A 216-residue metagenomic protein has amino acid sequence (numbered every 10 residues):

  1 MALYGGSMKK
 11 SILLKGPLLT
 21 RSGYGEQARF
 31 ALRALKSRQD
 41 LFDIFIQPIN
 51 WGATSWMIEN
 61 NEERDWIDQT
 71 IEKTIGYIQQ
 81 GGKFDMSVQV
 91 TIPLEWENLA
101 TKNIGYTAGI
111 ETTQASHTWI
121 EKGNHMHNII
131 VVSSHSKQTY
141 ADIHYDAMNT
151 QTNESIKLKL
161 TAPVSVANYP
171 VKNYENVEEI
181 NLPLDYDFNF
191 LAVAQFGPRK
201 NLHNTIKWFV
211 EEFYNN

Functional and structural regions predicted by a protein language model:
A2-K83: N-terminal pre-catalytic "stem/leader" segment of glycosyltransferase-like enzymes
Y4-K10, N173-N189, Y214-N216: Nucleotide-sugar donor-binding and catalytic loop/hinge architecture of NDP-sugar-dependent glycosyltransferases
L13, L182-K200, I206-F209: Conserved donor-binding/catalytic core segment of Leloir-type glycosyltransferases
L13-K15, A53-T139: Extended catalytic core of nucleotide-activated donor transferases of GT-like folds
K15-G16, Y106-T107, V132, A167 (+1 more regions): Short hydrophobic "strand-cap" motifs at the C-terminus of beta-strands
R21-S22, G197-N201, N215: A short, basic/aromatic alpha-helical/loop segment that forms part of the nucleotidyl-sugar donor-binding site
F42, I206-N216: A conserved nucleotide-sugar
H127-N176: Donor nucleotide-sugar binding/catalytic pocket of nucleotide-sugar-dependent glycosyltransferases
